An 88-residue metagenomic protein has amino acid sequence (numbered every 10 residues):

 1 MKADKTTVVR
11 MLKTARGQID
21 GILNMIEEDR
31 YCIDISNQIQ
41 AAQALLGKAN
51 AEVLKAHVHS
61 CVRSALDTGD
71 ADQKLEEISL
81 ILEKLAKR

Functional and structural regions predicted by a protein language model:
M1-R88: Solvent-exposed interaction patches of small proteins and small membrane subunits
